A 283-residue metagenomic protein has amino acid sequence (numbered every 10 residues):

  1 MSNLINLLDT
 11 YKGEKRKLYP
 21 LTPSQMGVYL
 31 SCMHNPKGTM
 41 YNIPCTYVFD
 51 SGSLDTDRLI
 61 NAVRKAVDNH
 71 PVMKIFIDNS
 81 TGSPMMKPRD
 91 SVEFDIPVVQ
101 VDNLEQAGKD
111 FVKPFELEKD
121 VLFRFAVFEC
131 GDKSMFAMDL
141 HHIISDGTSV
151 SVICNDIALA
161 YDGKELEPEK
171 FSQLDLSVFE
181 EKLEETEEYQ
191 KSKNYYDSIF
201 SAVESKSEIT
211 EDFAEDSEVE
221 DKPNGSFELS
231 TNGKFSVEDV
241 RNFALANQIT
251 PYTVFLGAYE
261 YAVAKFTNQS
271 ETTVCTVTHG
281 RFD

Functional and structural regions predicted by a protein language model:
S2-P36, I60-L104, V121, N155 (+3 more regions): Short amphipathic alpha-helices and their capping loops
I5-L21, G38-R58, L117-M138, D216-D283: Gly/Ser/Thr-rich phosphate-binding loops and adjoining beta-strand/alpha-helix segments that form adenosine-phosphate
S24, F128-Q173, G280: Active-site-proximal acidic secondary-structure segment that organizes catalysis
D55-T56, L104, D146-V150, E188 (+3 more regions): Hydrophobic (often cysteine-bearing) scaffold residues that line and stabilize catalytic clefts of nucleotide/cofactor
N61-A66, D110-P114, I143, I199 (+2 more regions): Amphipathic alpha-helical regulatory segments at dimerization interfaces that relay allosteric signals between sensory
F76-I77, E165-F171, T272-T273: Short, glycine/acidic-rich hinge or "gate" loops at secondary-structure transitions that mediate conformational
G82, V92-E93, H141-S145, Y261-A262 (+1 more regions): Short, solvent-exposed loop/turn segments at secondary-structure junctions
L104-D110: Acidic/proline- and glycine-rich, intrinsically disordered low-complexity segments that serve as regulatory linkers
